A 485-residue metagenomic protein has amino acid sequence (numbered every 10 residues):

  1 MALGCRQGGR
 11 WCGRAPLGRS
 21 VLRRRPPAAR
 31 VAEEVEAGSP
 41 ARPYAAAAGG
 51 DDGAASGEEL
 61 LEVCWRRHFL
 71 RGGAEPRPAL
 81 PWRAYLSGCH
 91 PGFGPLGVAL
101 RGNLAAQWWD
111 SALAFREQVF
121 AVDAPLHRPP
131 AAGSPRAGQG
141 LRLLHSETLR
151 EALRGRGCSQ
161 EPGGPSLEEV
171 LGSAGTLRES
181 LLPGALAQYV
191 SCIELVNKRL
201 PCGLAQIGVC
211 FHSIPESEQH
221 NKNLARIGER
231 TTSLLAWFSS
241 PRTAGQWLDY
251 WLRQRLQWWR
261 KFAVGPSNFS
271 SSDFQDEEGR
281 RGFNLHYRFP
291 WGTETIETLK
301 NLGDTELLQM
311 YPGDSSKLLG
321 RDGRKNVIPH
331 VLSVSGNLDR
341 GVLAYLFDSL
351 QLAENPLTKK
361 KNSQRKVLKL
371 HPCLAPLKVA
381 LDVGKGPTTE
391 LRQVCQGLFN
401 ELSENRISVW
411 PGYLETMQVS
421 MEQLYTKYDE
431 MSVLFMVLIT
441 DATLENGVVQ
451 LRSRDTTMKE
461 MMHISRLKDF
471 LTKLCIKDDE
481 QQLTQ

Functional and structural regions predicted by a protein language model:
A2-Q485: NTP/phosphate- and nucleic-acid-binding module
